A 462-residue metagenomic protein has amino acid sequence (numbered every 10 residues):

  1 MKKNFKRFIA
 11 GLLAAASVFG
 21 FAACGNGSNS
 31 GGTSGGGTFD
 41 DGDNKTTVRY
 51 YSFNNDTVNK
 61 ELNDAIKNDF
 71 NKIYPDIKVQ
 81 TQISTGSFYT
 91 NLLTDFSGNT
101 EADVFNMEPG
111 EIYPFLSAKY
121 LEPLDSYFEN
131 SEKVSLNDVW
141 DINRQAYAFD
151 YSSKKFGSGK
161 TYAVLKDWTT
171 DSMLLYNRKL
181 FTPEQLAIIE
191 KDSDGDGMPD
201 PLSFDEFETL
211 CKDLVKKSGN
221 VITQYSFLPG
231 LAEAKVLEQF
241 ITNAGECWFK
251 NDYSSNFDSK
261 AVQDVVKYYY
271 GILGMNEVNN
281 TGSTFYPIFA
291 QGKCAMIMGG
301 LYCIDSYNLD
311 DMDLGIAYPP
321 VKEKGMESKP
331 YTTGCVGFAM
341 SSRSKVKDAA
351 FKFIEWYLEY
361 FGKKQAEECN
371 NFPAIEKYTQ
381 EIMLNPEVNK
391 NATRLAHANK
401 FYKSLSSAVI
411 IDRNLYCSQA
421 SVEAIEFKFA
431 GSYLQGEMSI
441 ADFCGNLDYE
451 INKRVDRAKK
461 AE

Functional and structural regions predicted by a protein language model:
N4-L13, F19-Y120, E129-N137, A187-E190 (+6 more regions): Conserved N-terminal structural module of periplasmic/extracytoplasmic solute-binding proteins
K72, K78, S97, S158-K160 (+3 more regions): Extracytoplasmic/periplasmic substrate-recognition and gating elements
I83-N91, L202-E206, V278-Q291: Short helix-initiation/N-cap motifs at beta->coil->alpha
P109-S172, G315-P319, K390-A392, K400: Hinge/lid segment of periplasmic solute-binding proteins
D125-I142, P183, I188-D200, E246-D264 (+1 more regions): Short, solvent-exposed loop/beta-turn-alpha elements that line the ligand-binding surface or hinge of extracytoplasmic
Y151-L174, D200-S254: Extracytoplasmic/periplasmic solute-binding protein
E208-L214, N251-G282: Glycine-centered hinge/linker elements that transmit conformational signals in sensory and ligand-binding systems
A317, E367-L434, R457-E462: Long, aromatic- and glycine/proline-rich binding clefts that accommodate carbohydrate-like moieties
